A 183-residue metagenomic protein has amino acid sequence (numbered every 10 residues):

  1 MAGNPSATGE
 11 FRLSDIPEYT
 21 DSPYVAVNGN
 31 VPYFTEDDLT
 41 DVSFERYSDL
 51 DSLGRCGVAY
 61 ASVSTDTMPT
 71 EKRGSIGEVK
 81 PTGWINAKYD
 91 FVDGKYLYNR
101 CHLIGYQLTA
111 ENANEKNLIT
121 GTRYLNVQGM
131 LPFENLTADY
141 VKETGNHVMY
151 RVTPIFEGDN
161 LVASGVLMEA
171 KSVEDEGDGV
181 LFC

Functional and structural regions predicted by a protein language model:
M1-S43: N-terminal, intrinsically disordered, polar/charged segments of Gram-positive cell-envelope systems that serve as
D37-C183: Domain-level detector of nuclease and nuclease-like folds in predominantly extracellular/periplasmic contexts
